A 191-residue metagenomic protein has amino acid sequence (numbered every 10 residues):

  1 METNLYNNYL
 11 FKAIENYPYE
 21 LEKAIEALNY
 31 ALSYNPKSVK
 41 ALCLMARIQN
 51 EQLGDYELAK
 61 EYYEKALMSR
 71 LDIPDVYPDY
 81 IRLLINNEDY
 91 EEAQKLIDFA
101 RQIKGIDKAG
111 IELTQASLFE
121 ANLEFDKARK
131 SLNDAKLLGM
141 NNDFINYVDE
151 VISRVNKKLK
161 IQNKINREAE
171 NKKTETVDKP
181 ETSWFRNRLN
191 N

Functional and structural regions predicted by a protein language model:
N4-Y34, N50: Alpha-helical segment of the N-proximal tetratricopeptide repeat
Y17-A27, L53-K65, N87-F99, L123-K130: Structural signature of tandem alpha-helical TPR/SEL1-like repeats, specifically the intra-repeat loop/turn
Y30-A31, K65-L67, F99-R101, A135: Canonical positions in the second alpha-helix
P36, L71, G105-I106, M140: Short coil turns that delineate tetratricopeptide repeat
A41, V76, I111, F144-I145: TPR alpha-solenoid repeat register
L44-M45, D79, T114, V148-V151: Canonical tetratricopeptide repeat
S131-N191: Terminal, low-structured helical/coil segments at or just beyond the last alpha-helical repeat
